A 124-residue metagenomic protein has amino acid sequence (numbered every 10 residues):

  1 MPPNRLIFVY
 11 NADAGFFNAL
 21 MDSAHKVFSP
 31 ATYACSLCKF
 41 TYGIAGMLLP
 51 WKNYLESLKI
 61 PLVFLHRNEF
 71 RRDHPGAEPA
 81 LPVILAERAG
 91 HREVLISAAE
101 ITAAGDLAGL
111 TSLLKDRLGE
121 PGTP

Functional and structural regions predicted by a protein language model:
P2-A45: Local sequence-structure signature of Cys/Sec-based thiol-disulfide redox active-site neighborhoods
A14-G15, P30, S57-P61, N68 (+1 more regions): Short, charged/polar surface micro-motifs in flexible loops or helix N-caps
N18, H74, E93-I96: Short glycine-/acidic-enriched loop or helix-start segments at secondary-structure transitions that form or flank
D22, K26-S29, E56, S112 (+1 more regions): Short, intrinsically disordered, mixed-charge
T41, L49, K59, R88-A89: Short polar/charged helix/loop
M47-L81: Thioredoxin-like thiol-disulfide oxidoreductase module
A80-L95: A short, hydrophobic beta-strand/beta-hairpin element that forms part of a small beta-sheet core
H91-P124: Ser/Thr/Gly-rich flexible loops in soluble cytosolic domains mediating phosphotransfer, phosphorylation
